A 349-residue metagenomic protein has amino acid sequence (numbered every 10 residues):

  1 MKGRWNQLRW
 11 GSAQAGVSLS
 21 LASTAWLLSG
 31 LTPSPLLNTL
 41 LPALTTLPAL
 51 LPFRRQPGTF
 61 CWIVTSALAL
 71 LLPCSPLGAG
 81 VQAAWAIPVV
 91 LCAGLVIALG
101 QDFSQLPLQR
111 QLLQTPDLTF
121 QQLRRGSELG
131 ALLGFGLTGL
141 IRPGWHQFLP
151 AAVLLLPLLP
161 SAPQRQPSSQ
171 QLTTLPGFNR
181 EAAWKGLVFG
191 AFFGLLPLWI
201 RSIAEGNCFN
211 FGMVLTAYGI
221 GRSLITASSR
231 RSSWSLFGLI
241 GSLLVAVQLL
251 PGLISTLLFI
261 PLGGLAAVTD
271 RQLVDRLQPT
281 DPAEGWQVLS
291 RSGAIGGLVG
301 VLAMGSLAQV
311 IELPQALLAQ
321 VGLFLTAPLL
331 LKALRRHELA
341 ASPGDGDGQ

Functional and structural regions predicted by a protein language model:
M1, Q82-A84, S168-L175, Q248: Helix-boundary and loop/linker segments of multi-pass membrane transporters
M1-L47, L172-T216: Helix-loop boundary and gating motifs at the non-cytosolic
R9-L21, P42-F53, C61, V89-R142 (+4 more regions): Substrate-agnostic recognition of the 12-TM MFS/MFS-like secondary transporter fold
A25, L72-P76, F135-T138, L158-S161 (+4 more regions): Structural signal for membrane-spanning alpha-helices in multi-pass inner-membrane proteins, emphasizing helix cores
L28-P33, L77-V81, P143-G144, A204-E205 (+1 more regions): Helix-coil boundary and interhelical linker segments in multi-pass alpha-helical membrane proteins
L50-L68, G206-Q349: C-terminal transmembrane bundle of multi-pass solute transporters/carriers
S75-A93, V247-F259: Helix-loop junctions at membrane interfaces in 12-TM secondary transporters
I87-C92, Q121-R165, G212, T216 (+3 more regions): Hydrophobic alpha-helical transmembrane segments
